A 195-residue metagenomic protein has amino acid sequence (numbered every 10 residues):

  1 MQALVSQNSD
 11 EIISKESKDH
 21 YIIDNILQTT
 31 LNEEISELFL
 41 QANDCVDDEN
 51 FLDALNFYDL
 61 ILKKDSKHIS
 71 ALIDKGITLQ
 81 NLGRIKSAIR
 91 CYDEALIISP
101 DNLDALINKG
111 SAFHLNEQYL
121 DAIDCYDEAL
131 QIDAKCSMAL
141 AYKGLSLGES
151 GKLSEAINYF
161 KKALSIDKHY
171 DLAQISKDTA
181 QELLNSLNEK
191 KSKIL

Functional and structural regions predicted by a protein language model:
L31-K64, S70, I77-N81: Alpha-helical segment of the N-proximal tetratricopeptide repeat
I35, I69-S70, L103-D104, S137-M138 (+1 more regions): Helix-start (N-cap) detector for alpha-helical repeat units in TPR-like alpha-solenoids, especially tetratricopeptide
V46, I73, Q80, I107 (+2 more regions): Position-specific recognition of the canonical hydrophobic site in helix A of tetratricopeptide repeat
L60-K63, D93-I97, D127-Q131, L164-S165: Conserved structural position within tetratricopeptide repeats
